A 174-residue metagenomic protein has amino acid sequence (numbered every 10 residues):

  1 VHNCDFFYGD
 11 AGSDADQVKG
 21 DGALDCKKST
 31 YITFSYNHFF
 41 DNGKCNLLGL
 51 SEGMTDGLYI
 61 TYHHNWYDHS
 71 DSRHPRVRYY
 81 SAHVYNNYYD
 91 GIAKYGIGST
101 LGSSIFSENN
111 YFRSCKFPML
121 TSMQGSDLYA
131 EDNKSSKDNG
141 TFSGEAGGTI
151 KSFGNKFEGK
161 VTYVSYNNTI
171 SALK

Functional and structural regions predicted by a protein language model:
V1-S13, G22-A23, K28-L50, D56-R73 (+4 more regions): Right-handed parallel beta-helix
Y79, S99-L101, M123: Active-site proximal loops enriched in glycine and acidic residues that flank catalytic Cys/His/Asp and coordinate
E108-K174: Long, ordered, amphipathic alpha-helical scaffolds
